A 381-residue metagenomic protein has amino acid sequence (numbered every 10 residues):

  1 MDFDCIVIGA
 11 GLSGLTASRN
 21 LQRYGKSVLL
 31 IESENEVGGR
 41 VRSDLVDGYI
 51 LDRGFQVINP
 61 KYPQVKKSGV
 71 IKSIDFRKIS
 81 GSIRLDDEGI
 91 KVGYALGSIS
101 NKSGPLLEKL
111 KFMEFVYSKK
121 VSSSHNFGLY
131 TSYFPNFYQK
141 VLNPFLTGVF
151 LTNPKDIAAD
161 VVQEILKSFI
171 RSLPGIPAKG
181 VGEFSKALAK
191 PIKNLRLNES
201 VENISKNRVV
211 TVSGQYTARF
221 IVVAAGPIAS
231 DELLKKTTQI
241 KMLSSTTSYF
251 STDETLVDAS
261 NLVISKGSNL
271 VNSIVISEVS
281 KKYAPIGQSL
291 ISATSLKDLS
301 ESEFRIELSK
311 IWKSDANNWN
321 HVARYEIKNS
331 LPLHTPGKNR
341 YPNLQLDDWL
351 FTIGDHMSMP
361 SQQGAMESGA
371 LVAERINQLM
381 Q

Functional and structural regions predicted by a protein language model:
F3-L30, A373, N377: N-terminal Rossmann-like FAD-binding beta1-loop-alpha1 element of flavoenzymes
L12-S13, V37, S368: Hydrophobic/small residue at the entry helix of a nucleotide-binding pocket
Q22-V46: Glycine-rich FAD pyrophosphate-binding loop
S43-K67: N-terminal glycine-rich dinucleotide-binding loop that anchors FAD/FMN and/or NAD(P) in oxidoreductases
N59-A159, L166-R171: Mobile amphipathic helical/loop "lid" adjacent to a hydrophobic cofactor/ligand pocket
Q163-V212, Y216-F220: Helical element adjacent to the flavin cofactor pocket in flavoenzyme catalytic cores
N203, R208-I311: Mid-domain catalytic core of redox enzymes that form a hydrophobic substrate pocket/lid adjacent to a catalytic redox
K281-Q381: Conserved flavin/dinucleotide-binding core of flavoenzymes
